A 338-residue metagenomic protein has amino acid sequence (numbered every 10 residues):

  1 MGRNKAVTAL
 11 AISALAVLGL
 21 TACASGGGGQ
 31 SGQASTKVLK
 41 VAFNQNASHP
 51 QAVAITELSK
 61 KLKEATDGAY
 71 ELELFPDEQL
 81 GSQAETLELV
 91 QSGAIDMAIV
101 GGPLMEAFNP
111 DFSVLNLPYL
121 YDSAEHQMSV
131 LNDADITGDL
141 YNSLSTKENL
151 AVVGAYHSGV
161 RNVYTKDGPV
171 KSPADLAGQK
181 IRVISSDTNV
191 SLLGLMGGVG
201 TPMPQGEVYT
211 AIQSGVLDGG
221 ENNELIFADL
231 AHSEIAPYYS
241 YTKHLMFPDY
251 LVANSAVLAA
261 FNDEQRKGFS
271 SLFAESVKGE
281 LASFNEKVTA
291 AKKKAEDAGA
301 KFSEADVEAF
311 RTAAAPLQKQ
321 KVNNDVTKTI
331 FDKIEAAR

Functional and structural regions predicted by a protein language model:
G2-A14, A24-Q127, A151-R338: N-terminal secretory/targeting leader peptides
L18-A22: C-terminal motif of bacterial Sec signal peptides marking the signal peptidase cleavage site
D122-N142: A gly/proline- and charged-residue-enriched helix-loop-helix capping module
E148: Short, glycine-/small-residue-rich phosphate/pyrophosphate-handling segment
